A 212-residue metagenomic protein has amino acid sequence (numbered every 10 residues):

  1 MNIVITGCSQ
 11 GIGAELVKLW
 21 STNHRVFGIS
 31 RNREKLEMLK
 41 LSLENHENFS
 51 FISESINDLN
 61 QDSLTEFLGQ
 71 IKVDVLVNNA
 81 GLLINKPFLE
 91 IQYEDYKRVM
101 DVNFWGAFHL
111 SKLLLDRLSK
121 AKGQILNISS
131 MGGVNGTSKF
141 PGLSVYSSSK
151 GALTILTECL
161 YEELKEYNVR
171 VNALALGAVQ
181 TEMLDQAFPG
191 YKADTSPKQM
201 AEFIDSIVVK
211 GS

Functional and structural regions predicted by a protein language model:
S9-Q10: Conserved glycine-rich cofactor-binding loop
H24-M38: Conserved glycine-rich Rossmann-like NAD(P)H-binding loop of the short-chain dehydrogenase/reductase
L43-L59: Rossmann-fold cofactor-recognition segment
N79-N85: Conserved NAD(P)H cofactor-binding loop of Rossmann-fold oxidoreductase domains
P87-F88, D95-K97: Substrate-binding pocket helix/loop in short-chain dehydrogenase/reductase
Q124-A152, T157-E158, E162-K165: Catalytic loop of short-chain dehydrogenase/reductase
E166, A173-L174, P189-S212: C-terminal helical subdomain
